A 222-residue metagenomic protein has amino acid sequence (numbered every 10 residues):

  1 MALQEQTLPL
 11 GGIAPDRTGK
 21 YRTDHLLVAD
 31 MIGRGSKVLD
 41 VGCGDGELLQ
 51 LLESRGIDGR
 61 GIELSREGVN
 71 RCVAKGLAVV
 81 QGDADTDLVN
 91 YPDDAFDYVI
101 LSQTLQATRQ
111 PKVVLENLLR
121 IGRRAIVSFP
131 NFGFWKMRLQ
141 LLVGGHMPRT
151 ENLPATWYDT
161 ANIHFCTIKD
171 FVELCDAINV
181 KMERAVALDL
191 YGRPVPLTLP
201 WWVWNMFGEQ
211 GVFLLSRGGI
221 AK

Functional and structural regions predicted by a protein language model:
T7-K20: Class I SAM-dependent methyltransferase Rossmann-like catalytic core, especially the SAM/SAH-binding loop
G19-G35: Conserved alpha-helix/loop element of class I SAM-dependent methyltransferases that forms part of the SAM/SAH-binding
G42-G44: Class I SAM-dependent methyltransferase "Motif I" SAM/SAH-binding loop
E47-D87: Class I SAM-dependent methyltransferase SAM/SAH-binding core
D87-D93: Short conserved loop adjoining the S-adenosyl-L-methionine
Y98-R109: A short SAM/SAH-binding and catalytic strip from SAM-dependent methyltransferases
K112-N117, R124-A221: S-adenosyl-L-methionine-dependent methyltransferase catalytic module, highlighting the catalytic core
